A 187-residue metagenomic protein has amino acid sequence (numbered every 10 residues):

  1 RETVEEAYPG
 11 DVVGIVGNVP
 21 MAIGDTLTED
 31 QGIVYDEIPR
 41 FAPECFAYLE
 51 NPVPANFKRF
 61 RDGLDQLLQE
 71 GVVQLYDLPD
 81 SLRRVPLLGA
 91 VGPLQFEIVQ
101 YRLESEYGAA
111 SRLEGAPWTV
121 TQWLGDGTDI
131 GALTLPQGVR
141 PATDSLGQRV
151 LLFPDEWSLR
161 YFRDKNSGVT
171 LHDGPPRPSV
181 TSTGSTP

Functional and structural regions predicted by a protein language model:
R1-P187: Structural and coupling elements of P-loop NTPases
